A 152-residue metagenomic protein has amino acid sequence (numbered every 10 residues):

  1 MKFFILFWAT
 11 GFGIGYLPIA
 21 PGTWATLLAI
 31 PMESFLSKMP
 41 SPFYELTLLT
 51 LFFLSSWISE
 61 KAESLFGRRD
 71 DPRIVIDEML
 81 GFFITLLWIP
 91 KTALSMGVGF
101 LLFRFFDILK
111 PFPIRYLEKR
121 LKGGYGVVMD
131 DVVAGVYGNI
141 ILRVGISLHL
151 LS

Functional and structural regions predicted by a protein language model:
M1-L65, P72, M79-S152: Hydrophobic alpha-helical transmembrane segments
